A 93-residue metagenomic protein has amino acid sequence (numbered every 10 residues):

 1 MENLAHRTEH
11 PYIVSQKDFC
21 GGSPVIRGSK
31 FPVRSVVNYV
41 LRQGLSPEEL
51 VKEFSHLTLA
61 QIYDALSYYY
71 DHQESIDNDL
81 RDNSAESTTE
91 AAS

Functional and structural regions predicted by a protein language model:
M1-K30, N78, D82-S93: Acidic, low-complexity/disordered tracts enriched in E/D and polar residues
P32-S93: Long, charge-rich, low-complexity alpha-helical segments
